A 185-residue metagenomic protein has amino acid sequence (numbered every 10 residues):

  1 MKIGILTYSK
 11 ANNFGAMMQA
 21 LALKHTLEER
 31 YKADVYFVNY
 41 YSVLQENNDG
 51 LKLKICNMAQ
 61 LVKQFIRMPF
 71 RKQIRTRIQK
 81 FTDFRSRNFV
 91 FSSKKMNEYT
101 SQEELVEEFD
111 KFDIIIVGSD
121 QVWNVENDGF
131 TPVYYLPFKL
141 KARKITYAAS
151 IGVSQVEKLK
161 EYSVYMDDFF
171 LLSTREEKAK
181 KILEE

Functional and structural regions predicted by a protein language model:
M1-K2: Short, Lys/Arg-enriched, disordered terminal segments
I5-F14, M18-V164: Aromatic- and Gly/Pro-rich donor/ligand-binding loops that form nucleotide- or phosphate-bearing donor binding pockets
L21, E176-E177: Alpha-helix N-cap/helix-start capping motif
V122, K178-A179: Alpha-helix capping/helix-boundary segments
F169-E176: A short beta-strand/loop micro-motif in the catalytic core of glycosyltransferases that engages the nucleotide-sugar
K180-E185: Helix-loop-beta element that forms the nucleotide-linked donor phosphate-binding surface in glycosyltransferases
